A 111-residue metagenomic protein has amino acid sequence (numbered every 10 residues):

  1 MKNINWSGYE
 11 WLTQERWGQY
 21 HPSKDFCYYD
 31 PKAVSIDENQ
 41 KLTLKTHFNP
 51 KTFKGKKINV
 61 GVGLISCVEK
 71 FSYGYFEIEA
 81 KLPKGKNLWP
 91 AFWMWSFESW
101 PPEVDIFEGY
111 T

Functional and structural regions predicted by a protein language model:
M1-T111: GH16 jelly-roll
